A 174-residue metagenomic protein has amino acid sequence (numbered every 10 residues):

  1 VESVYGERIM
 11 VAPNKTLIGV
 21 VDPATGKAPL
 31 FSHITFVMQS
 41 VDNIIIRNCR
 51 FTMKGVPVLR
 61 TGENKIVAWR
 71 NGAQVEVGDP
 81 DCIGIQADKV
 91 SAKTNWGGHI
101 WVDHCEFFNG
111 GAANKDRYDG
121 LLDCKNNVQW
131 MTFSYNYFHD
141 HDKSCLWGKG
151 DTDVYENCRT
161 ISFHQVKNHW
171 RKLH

Functional and structural regions predicted by a protein language model:
E2-T16, K27-R47, M53-N95: Extracellular beta-strand-rich solenoid/capping regions of secreted or surface-exposed proteins that bind or remodel
L17, I44-I46, G97-V102, M131-S134 (+1 more regions): All-beta strand scaffolds that present successive hydrophobic residues in beta-strands
V21, R50, E106, Y137 (+1 more regions): A structural signal for beta-strand register positions
D22-F31, G111, C145, F163-Q165: Blade-edge beta-strand/turn elements of extracellular beta-propeller and related beta-sheet repeat scaffolds
A24, M53, N109, Q129 (+2 more regions): Residues in short coils/turns that link rungs of repeat/solenoid architectures in beta-rich domains
T35, C82-G84, D119-L121, S144-L146 (+1 more regions): Structural detector of coil-to-beta-strand junctions
C82-N136: Aromatic- and glycine-enriched pocket-lining scaffold segments that form the walls of small-molecule binding clefts
D142-H174: A compositional/structural signature marking long, glycine- and acidic/polar-rich segments with frequent tryptophans
